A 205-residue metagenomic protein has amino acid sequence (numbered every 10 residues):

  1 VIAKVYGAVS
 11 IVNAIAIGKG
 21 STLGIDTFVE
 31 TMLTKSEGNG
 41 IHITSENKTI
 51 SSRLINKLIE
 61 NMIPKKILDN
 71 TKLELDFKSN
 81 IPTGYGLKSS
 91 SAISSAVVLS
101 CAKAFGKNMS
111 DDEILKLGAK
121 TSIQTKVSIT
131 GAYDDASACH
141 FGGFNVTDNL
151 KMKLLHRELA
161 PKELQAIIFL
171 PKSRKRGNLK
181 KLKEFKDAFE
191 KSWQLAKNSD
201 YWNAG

Functional and structural regions predicted by a protein language model:
V1, S10, P64, K103-K107 (+4 more regions): Generic secondary-structure signature for well-ordered alpha-helical cores
V1-Y85, K103, K107: ATP-binding N-lobe of GHMP and related small-molecule kinases
I2, K153-G205: C-terminal nucleotide
G7, K35, H140, Q165-S173: Short, structured patches in soluble enzyme cores that scaffold and shape functional sites
A8-S10, I15-A16, G24, G84-S94 (+2 more regions): FAD-binding core of FAD-dependent oxidoreductases, characterized by glycine-rich FAD pyrophosphate-binding loops
K72, S128, Y133, N198-G205: Flexible, glycine/charged-enriched surface loops at secondary-structure junctions
L87-I114, H140-G142: DPxDG-like acidic metal-binding loop motif
D112-A160: Alpha/beta catalytic cores of group-transfer enzymes, especially the acyltransferase/condensing modules of polyketide
